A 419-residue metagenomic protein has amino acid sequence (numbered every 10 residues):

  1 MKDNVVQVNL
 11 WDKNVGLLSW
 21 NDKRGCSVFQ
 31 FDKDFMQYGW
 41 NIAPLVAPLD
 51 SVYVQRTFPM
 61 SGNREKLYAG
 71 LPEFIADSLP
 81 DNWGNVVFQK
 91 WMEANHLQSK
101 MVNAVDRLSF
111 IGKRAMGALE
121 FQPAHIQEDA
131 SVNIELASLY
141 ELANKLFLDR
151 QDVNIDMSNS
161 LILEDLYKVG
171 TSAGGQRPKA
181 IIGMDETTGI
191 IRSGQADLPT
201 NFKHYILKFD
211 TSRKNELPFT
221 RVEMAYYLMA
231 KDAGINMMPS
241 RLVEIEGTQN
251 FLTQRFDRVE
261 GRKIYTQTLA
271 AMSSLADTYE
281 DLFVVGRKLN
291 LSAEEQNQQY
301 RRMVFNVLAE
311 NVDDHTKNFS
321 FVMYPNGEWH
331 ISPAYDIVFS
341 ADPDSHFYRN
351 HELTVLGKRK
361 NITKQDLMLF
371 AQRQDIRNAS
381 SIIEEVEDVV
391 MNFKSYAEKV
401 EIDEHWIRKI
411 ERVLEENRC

Functional and structural regions predicted by a protein language model:
M1-T316, S320-C419: Phosphate/dinucleotide-binding and metal-coordinating scaffold of catalytic cores in nucleotide-dependent enzymes
